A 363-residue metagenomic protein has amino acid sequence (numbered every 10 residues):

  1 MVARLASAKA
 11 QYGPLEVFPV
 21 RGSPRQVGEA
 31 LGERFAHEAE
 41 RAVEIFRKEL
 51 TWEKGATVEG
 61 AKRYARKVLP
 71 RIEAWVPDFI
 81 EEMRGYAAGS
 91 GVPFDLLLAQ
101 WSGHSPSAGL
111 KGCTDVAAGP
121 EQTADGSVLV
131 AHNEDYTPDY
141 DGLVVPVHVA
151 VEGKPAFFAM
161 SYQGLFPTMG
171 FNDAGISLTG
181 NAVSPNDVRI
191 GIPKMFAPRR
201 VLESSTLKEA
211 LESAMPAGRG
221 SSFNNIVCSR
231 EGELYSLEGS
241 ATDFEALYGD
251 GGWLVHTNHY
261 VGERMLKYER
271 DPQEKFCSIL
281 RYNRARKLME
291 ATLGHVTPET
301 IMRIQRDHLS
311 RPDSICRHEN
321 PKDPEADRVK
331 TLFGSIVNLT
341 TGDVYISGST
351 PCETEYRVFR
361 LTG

Functional and structural regions predicted by a protein language model:
M1-G112, E203-F244, D250-G363: C-terminus-biased signal that marks the final domain/tail of proteins
A99-F196, E212, L332, V344-S347 (+1 more regions): Internal mixed beta-strand/loop scaffold within catalytic domains of large alpha/beta enzymes
M195-E203: Short histidine-centered catalytic/ligand-binding loop motif
